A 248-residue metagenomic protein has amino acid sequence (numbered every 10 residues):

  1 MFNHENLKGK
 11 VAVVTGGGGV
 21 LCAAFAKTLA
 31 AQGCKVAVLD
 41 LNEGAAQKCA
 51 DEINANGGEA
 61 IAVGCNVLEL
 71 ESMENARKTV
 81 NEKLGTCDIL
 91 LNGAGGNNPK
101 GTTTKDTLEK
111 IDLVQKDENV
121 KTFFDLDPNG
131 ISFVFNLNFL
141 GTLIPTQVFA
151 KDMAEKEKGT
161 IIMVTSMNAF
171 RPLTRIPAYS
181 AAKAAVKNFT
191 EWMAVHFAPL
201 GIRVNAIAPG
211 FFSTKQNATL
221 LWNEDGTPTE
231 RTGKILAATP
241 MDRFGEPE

Functional and structural regions predicted by a protein language model:
F2-A37: Canonical Rossmann dinucleotide-binding motif of NAD(H)/NADP(H)-dependent dehydrogenases/reductases, specifically
N3, T103-K110, P199, F211-T239: A glycine/serine/threonine-rich, flexible loop-to-helix segment that serves as the NAD(P) cofactor-binding "lid"
E43-G44, G64-R77, P128: The beta1-alpha1 cofactor-binding region of Rossmann-like NAD(H)/NADP(H)-dependent oxidoreductases
T107-I144, K158, I162, V186-K187 (+1 more regions): Catalytic Tyr-X3-Lys loop
T146, A182: Active-site helix of classical SDR
K151, V195-A198: Alpha-helical segment proximal to the catalytic Tyr-Lys
S166: Residue(s) in the substrate-gating loop at a strand-loop-helix junction that position the organic substrate next
P172-S180, W192-A194, L220: Active-site loop-to-helix junction immediately N-terminal to the catalytic Tyr of the SDR YXXXK motif in Rossmann-fold
